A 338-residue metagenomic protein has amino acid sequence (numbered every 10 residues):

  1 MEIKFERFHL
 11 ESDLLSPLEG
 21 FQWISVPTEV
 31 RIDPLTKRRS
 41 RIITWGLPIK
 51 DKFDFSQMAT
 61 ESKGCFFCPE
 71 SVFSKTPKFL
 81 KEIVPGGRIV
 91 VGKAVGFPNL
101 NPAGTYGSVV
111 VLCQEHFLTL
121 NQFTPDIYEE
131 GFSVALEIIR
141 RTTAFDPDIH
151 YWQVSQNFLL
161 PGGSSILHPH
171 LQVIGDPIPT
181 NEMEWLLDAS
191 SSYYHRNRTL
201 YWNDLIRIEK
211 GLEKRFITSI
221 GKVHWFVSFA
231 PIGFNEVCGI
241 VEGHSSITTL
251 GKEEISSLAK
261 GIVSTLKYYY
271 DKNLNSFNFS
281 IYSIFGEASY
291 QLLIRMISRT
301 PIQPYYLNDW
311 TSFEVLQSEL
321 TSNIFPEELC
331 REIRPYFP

Functional and structural regions predicted by a protein language model:
M1-H168, I174-E253, T265-P338: Active-site microenvironments that recognize anionic phosphate/pyrophosphate groups
